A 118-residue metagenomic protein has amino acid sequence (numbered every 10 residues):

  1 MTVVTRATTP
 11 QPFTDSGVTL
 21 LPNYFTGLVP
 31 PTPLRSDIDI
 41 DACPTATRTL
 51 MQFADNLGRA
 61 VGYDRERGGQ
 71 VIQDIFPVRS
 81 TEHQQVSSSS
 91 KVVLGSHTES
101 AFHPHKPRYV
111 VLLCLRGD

Functional and structural regions predicted by a protein language model:
M1-D118: Fe(II)/2-oxoglutarate oxygenase catalytic core
